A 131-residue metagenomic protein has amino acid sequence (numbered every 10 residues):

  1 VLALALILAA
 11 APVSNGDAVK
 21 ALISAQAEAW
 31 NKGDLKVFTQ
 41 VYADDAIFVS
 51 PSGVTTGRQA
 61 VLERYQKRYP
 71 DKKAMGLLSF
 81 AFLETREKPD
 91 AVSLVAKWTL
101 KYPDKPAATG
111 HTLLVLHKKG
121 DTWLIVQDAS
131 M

Functional and structural regions predicted by a protein language model:
L2-D44, Q59-A60, L124: Short, low-complexity N-terminal intrinsically disordered segments enriched in polar/charged residues
P12, A27-E28, I47-G53, Y102: Second-shell loop/turn segments in exported
A25-G33, V41-V49, R64-K72, K88 (+1 more regions): Structured segments of extracytoplasmic/periplasmic soluble domains in secreted or envelope-associated proteins
Y42, S52, E84, A96-W98 (+2 more regions): A mature extracytoplasmic/lumenal domain signature
I47, L62-P106: Surface-exposed, charged secondary-structure patches
V49, T56, L124-V126: Generic structural signal for well-ordered beta-strand positions
V54-T55, P106-T109: Short, mixed charged/polar active-site loops that provide acid/base catalysis or chelate metal/phosphate cofactors
T109-M131: Short beta-strand edge/turn micro-motifs at domain boundaries
